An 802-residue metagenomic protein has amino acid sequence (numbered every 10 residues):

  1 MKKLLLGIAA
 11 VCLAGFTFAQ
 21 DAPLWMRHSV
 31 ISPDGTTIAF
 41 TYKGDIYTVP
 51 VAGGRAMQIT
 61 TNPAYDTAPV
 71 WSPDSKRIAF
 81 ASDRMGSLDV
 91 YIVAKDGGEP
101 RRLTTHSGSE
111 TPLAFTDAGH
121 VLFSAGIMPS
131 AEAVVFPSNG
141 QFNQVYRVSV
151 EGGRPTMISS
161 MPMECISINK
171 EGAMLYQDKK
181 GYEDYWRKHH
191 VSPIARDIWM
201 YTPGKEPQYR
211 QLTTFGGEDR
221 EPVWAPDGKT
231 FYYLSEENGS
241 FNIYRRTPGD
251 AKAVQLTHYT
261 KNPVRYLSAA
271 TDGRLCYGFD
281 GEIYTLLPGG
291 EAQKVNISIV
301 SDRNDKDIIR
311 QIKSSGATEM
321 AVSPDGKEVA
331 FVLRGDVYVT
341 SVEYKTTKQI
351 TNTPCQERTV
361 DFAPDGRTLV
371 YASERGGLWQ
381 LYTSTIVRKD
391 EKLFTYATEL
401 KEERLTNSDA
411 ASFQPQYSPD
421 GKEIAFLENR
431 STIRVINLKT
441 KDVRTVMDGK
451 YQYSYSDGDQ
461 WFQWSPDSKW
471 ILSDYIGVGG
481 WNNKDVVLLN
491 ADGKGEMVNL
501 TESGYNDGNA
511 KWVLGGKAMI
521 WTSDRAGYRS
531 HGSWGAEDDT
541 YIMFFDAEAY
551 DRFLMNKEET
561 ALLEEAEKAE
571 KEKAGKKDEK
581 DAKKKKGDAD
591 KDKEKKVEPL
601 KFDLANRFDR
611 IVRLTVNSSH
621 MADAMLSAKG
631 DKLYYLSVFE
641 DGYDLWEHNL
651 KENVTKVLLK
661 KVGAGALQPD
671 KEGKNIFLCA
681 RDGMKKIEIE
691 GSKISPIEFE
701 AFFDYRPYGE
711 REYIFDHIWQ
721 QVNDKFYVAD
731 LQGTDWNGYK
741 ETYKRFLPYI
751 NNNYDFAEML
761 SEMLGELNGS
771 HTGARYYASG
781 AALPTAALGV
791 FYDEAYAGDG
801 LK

Functional and structural regions predicted by a protein language model:
M1-D21: Bacterial Sec-dependent N-terminal signal peptides
Q20-M26, G54-A56, S301-A317, T398-R404 (+1 more regions): A short helix->beta-strand "capping" segment at the edge of beta-propeller domains
Q20-P23, T41-Y47, T60-D66, A79-Y91 (+29 more regions): A flexible loop/linker signature enriched in serine peptidases of the S9 family
D21-V49, G316-Y338, T615-D631: Beta-strand-rich domains and repeat architectures in extracellular enzymes and scaffolds, especially beta-propellers
V30-G35, P69-R77, L113-H120, I166-M174 (+9 more regions): Blade-terminus and WD-like Trp-Asp/Gly-His loop motifs, strongest in beta-propeller folds
V254-S268, V498-K511, T615-A622, L658-L667: Conserved blade-ending motifs and adjacent loop-strand segments that build the rim/top face of beta-propeller domains
K583, V612-R613, S637-K802: Intrinsically disordered, Ser/Thr/Pro/Gly-rich linkers and terminal tails that flank and connect PDZ domains
E594-D631, L636-E640: Solvent-exposed beta-strand/coil patches in large extracellular/periplasmic or lumenal scaffold regions
